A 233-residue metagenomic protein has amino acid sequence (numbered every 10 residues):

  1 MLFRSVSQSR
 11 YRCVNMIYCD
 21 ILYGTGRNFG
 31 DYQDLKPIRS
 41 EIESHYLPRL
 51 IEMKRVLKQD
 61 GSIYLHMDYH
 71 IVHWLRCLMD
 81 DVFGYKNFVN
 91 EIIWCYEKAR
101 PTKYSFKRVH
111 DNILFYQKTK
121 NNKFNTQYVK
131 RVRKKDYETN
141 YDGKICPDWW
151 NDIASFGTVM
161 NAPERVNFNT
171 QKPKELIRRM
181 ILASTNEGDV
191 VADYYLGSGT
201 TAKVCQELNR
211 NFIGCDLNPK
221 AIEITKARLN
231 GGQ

Functional and structural regions predicted by a protein language model:
M1-G232: Core catalytic lobe of class I
